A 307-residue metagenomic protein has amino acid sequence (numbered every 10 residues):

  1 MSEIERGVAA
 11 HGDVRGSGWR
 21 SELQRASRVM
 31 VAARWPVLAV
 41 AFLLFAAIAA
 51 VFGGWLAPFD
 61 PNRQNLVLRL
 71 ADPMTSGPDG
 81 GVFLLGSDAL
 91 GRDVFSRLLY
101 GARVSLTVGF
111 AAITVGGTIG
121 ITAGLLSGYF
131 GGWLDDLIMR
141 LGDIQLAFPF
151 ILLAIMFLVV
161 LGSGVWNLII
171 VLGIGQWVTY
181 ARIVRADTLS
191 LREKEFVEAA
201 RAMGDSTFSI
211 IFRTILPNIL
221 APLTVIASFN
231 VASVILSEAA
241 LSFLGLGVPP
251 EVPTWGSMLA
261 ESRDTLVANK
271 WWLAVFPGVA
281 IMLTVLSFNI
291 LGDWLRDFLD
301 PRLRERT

Functional and structural regions predicted by a protein language model:
M1-A41, I290-T307: Transmembrane alpha-helical segments of polytopic membrane transport and secretion proteins
S2-I4, A41, A49-S87, L244-P253: Hydrophobic alpha-helical transmembrane segments of membrane transport/permease proteins and related membrane-embedded
G7-A26, G80-F95, S127, F208-F212 (+1 more regions): Short, membrane-interfacial amphipathic segments enriched in basic
R34-L44, L137, I170: Alpha-helical transmembrane segments of integral membrane proteins
V37-G54, I113, I121: Short, strongly hydrophobic transmembrane alpha-helices
A47, V51-P58, P73, P222 (+3 more regions): Phosphate/oxyanion-binding loops and surfaces in catalytic or ligand/nucleic-acid-binding neighborhoods
L90-T307: Alpha-helical transmembrane segments of integral membrane proteins, especially multi-pass inner/plasma-membrane
